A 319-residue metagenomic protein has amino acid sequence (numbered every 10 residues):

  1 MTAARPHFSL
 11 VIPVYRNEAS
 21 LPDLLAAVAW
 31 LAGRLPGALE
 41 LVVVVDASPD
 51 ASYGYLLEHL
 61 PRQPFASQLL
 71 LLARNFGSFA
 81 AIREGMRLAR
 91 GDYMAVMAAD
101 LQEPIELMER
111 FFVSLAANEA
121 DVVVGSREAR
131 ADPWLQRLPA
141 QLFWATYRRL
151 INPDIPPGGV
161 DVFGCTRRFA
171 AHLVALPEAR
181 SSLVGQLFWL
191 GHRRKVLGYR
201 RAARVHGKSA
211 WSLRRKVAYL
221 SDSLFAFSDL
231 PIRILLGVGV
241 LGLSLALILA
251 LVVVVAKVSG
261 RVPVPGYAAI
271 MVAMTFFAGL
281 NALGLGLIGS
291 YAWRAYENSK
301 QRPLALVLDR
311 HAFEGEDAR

Functional and structural regions predicted by a protein language model:
M1-D132: Structured catalytic core of nucleotide-sugar glycosyltransferases
T2-H7, S182-R319: Hydrophobic helical membrane-anchoring modules
Y15-A19, Q102, E106, V174 (+3 more regions): Residues in soluble alpha-helical coiled-coils and helical-bundle/repeat scaffolds
V28, G85, D100, V123 (+5 more regions): Residue-level signature of catalytic and energy-coupling elements of molecular machines, predominantly ATP/GTP-dependent
W30-G33, V113, R148, E297 (+1 more regions): Regular, well-ordered alpha-helical segments
L72-R74, S78-L88, Y93, I105-S181 (+2 more regions): Acceptor/aglycone-binding surface of glycosyltransferases and processive sugar-polymer synthases
